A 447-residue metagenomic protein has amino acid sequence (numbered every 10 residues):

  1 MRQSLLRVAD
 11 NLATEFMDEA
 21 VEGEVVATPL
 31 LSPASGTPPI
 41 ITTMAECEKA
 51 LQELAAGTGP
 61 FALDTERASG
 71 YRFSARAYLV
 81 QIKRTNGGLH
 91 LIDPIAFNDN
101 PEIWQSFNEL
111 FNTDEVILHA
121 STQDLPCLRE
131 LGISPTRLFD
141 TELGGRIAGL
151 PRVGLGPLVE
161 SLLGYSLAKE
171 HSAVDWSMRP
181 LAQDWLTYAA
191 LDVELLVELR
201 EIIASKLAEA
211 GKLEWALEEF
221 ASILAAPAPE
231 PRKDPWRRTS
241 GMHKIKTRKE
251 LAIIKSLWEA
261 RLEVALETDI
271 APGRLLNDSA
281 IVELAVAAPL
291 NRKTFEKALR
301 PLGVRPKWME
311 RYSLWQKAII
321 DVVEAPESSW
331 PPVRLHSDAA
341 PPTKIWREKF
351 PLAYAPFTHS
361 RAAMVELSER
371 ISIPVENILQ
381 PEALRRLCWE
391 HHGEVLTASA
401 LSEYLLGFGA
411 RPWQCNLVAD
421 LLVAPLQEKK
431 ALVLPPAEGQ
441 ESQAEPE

Functional and structural regions predicted by a protein language model:
M1-F61, T65, P436: N-terminal accessory regions of nucleic-acid-interacting proteins
R2-V8, G36, T58-T65, F111-L118 (+7 more regions): Short, mixed-charge, low-aromatic patches
D10-F16, L89-I92, K244-R248, W258-E259: Short acidic/polar alpha-helix capping motifs at helix-coil junctions
T28-L30, E102-Q105, P135-T136, R261 (+1 more regions): A short alpha-helix capping/helix-coil boundary motif
S35, P39-A45, Q183, T247 (+2 more regions): Intrinsic-disorder/low-complexity, polar/charged segments
G36, E109-L110, D140-E142, N277 (+1 more regions): A short, structure-level motif marking secondary-structure boundaries and short turns
P38-K49, E53-L63, A68-K206: Conserved DEDDh/DEDDy metal-dependent 3′-5′ exonuclease domain
I203-E447: Accessory DNA-binding and partner-docking regions appended to nucleic-acid-acting proteins, especially the terminal
